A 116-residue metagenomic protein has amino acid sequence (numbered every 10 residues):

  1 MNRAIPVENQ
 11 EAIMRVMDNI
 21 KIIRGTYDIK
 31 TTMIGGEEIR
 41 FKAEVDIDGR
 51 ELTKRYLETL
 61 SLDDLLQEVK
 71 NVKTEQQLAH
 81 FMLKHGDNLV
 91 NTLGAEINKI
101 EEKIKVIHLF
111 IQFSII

Functional and structural regions predicted by a protein language model:
M1-I116: Peripheral (non-transmembrane) domains and long loops of multi-pass membrane proteins
